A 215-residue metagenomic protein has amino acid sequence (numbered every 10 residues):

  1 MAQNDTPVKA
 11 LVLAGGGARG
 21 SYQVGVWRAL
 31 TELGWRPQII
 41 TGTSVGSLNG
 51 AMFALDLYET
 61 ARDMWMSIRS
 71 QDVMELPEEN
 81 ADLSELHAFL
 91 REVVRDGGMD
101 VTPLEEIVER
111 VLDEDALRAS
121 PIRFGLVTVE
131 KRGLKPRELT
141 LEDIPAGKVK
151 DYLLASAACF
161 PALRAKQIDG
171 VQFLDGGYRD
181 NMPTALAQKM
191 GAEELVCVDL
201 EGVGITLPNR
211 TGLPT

Functional and structural regions predicted by a protein language model:
M1-T43, A51-T215: Patatin-like phospholipase
